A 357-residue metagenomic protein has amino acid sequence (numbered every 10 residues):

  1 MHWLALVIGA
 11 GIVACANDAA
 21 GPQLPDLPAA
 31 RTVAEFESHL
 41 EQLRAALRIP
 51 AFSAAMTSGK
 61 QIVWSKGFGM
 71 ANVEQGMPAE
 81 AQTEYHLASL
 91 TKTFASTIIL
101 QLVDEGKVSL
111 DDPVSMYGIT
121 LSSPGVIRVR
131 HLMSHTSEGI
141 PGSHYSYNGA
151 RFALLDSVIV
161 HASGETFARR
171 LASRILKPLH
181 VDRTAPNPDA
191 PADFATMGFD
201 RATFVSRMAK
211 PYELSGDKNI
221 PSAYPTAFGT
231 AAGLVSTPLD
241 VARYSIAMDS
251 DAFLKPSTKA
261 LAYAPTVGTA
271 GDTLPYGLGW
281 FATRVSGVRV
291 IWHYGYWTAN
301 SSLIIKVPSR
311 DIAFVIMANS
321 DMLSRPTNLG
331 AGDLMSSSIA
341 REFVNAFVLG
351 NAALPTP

Functional and structural regions predicted by a protein language model:
W3-I12: Bacterial N-terminal signal peptides
L6, E84, H131, P188-D193 (+3 more regions): Juxtamembrane/interface motifs at transmembrane-helix termini
I8-G9, T83, F228: Residue-level detector of alpha-helix boundary/anchor positions
G11-A14, L102: Hydrophobic membrane-targeting alpha-helices
C15-K66, H144, E165, A172-S173 (+2 more regions): Catalytic loop of the DD-peptidase/beta-lactamase superfamily, centered on the K-T-G motif and neighboring
M70-R169, S173, K177-R183, D189-A195 (+1 more regions): Active-site-proximal loop and beta-strand segments within enzyme catalytic domains
